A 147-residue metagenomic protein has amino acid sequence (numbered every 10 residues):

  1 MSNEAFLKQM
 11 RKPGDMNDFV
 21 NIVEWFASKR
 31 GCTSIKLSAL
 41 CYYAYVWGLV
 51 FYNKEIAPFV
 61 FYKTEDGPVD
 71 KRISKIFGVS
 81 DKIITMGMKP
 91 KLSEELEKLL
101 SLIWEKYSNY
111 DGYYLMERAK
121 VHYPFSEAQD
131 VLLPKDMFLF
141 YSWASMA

Functional and structural regions predicted by a protein language model:
M1-A147: Domain-edge interaction signal
